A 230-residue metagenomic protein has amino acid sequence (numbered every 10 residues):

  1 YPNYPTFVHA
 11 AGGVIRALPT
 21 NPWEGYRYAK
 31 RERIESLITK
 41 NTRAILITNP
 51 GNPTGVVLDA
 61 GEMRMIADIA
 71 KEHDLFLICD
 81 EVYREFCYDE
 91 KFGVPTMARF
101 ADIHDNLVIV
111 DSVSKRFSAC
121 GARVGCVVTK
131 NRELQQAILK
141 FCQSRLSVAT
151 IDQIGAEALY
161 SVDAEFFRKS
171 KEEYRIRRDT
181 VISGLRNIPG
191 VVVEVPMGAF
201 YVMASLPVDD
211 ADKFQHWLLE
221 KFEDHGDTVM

Functional and structural regions predicted by a protein language model:
Y1-M230: PLP-dependent class I/II
